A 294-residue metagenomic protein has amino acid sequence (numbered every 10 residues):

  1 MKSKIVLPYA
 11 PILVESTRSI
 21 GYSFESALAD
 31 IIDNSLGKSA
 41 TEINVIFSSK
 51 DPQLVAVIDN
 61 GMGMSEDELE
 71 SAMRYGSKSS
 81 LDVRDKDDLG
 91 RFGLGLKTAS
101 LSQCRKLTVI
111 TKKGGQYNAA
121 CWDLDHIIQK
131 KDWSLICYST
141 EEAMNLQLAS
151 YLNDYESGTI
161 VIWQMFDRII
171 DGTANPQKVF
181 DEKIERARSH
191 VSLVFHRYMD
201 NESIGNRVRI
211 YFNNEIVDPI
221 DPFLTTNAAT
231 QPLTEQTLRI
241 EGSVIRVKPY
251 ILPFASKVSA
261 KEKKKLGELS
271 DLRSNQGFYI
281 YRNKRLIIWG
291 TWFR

Functional and structural regions predicted by a protein language model:
M1-I46, D51, D67-S71: Bergerat-fold GHKL ATPase/HATPase_c domain
I20, S35-L36, V45-S48, D88 (+2 more regions): Replace "in large, NTP-powered and nucleic-acid-processing enzymes" with "in large, NTP-powered factors and other
Q53-V55, T159: Short beta-strand element(s) in the Bergerat
D59: Acidic ATP/Mg2+-coordinating residue in the GHKL
G63-S65: A short glycine-centered beta->alpha linker in the GHKL/HATPase_c
R74-S77: Mobile ATP-lid/nucleotide-binding loop of the nucleotide-binding subdomain
D82-N201, N206-F212: GHKL-type ATPase core
Q177, I184, R188-S189, Y198-R294: GHKL/Bergerat-fold ATPase module in large chromosome/replication-associated machines
